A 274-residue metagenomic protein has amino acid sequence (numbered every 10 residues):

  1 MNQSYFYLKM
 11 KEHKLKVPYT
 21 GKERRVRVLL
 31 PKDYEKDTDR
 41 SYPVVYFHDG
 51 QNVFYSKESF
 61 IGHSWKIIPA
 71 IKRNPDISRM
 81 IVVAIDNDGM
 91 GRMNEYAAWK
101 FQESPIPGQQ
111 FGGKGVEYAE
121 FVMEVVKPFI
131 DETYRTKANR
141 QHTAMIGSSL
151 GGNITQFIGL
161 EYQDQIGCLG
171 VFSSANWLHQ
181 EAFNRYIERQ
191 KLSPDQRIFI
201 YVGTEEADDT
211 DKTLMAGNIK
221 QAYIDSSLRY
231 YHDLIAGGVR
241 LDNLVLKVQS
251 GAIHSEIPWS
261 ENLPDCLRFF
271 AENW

Functional and structural regions predicted by a protein language model:
M1-W274: Non-catalytic cap/lid and distal C-terminal segments of serine-dependent acyl enzymes
